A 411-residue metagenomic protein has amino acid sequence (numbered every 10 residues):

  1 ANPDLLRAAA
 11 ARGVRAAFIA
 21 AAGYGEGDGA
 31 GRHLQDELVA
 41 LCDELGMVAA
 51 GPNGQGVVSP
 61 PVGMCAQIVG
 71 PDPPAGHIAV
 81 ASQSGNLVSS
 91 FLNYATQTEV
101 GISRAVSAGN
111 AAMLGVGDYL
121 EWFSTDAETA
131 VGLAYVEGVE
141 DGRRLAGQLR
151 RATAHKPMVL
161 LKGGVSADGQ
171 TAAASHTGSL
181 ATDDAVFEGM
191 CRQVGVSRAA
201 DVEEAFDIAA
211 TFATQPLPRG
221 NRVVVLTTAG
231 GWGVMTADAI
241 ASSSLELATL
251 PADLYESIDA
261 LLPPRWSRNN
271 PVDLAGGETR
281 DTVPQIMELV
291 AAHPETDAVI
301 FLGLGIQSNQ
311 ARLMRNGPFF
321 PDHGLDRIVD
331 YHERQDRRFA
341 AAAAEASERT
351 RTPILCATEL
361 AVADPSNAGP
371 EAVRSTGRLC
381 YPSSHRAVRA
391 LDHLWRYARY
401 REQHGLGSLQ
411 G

Functional and structural regions predicted by a protein language model:
A1-G411: Catalytic-core regions of core metabolic enzymes, especially those transforming organic acids/acyl-group intermediates
